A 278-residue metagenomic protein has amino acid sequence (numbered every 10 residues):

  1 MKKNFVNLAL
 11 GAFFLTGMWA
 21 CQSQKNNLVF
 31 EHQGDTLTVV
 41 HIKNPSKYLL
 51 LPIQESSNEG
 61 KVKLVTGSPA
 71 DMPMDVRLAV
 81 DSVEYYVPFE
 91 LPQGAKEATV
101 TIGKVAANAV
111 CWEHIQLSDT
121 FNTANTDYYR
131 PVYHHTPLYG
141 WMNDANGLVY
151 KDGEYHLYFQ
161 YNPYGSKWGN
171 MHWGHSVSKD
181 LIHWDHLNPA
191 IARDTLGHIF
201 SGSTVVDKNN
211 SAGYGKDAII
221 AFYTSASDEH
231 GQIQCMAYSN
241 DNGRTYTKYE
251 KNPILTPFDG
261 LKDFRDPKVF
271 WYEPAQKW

Functional and structural regions predicted by a protein language model:
M1-N27: Bacterial Sec-dependent N-terminal signal peptides
C21-P267, W271-W278: Beta-rich carbohydrate-recognition and catalytic domains
